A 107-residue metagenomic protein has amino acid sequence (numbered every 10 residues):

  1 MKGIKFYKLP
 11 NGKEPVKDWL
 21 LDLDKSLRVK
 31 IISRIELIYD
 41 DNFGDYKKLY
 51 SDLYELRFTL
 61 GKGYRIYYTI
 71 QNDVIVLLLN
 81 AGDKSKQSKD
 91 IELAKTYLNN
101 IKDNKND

Functional and structural regions predicted by a protein language model:
M1-L9, K17-D18, S26-V29, F43 (+2 more regions): Enriched for short, Lys/Arg-rich terminal
G12, D52-Y54, D73-V74: Beta-strand-connecting loop/turn residues
P15, W19, E55: Amphipathic alpha-helical recognition patches that constitute DNA-binding helices
S33-F58: A short, surface-exposed loop/turn module that caps and links secondary-structure elements
